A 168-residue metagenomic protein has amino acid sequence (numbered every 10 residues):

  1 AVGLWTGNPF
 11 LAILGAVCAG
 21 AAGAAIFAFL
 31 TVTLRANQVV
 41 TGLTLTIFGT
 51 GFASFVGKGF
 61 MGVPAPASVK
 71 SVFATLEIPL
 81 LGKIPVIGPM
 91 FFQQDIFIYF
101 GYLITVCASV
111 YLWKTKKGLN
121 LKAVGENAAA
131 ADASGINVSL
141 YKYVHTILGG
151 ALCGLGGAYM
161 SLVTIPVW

Functional and structural regions predicted by a protein language model:
A1, G20-A21, T46-T50, T105 (+2 more regions): Residue-level recognition of pore/gate-forming positions within transmembrane alpha-helices of multi-pass
A1-F10, T164: Periplasmic/extracellular loop-to-transmembrane helix junction in inner-membrane transport proteins
W5, A25, F29-T33, F55-G59 (+2 more regions): Membrane-interface helix caps of multi-pass small-molecule transporters
G7-T50: Alpha-helical transmembrane segments within multi-pass membrane transporters and channels
G23, F27, G49-S54, I104 (+1 more regions): Alpha-helical transmembrane segments of multipass membrane proteins
N37, V167-W168: Transmembrane helix-loop boundary segments of multi-pass membrane transporters
T50-K114, V167: Transmembrane helix-bundle core of multi-pass membrane transporters and related energy-transducing complexes
M90-V167: Helix-loop-helix "hairpin" substructures at the membrane interface of multi-pass membrane proteins
